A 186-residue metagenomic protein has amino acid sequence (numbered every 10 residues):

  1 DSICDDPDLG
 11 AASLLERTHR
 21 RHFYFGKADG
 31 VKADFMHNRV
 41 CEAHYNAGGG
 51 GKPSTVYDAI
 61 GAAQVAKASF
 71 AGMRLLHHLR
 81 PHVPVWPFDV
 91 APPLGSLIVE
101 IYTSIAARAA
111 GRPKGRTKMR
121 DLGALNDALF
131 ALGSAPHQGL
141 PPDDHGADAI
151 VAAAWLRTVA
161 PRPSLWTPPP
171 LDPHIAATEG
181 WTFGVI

Functional and structural regions predicted by a protein language model:
D1-I186: RNase H-like (RuvC/DEDD) metal-dependent nuclease/polynucleotide-processing core
